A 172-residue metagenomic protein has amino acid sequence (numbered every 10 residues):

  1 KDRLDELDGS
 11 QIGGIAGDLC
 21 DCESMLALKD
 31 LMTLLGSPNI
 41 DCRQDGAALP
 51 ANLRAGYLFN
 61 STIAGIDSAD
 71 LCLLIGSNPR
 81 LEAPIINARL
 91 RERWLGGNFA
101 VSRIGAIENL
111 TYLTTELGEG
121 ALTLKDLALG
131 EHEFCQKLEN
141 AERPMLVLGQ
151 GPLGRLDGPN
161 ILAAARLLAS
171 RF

Functional and structural regions predicted by a protein language model:
K1-F172: Catalytic alpha/large subunits of respiratory electron-transfer oxidoreductases, centered on bis-MGD molybdoenzymes
